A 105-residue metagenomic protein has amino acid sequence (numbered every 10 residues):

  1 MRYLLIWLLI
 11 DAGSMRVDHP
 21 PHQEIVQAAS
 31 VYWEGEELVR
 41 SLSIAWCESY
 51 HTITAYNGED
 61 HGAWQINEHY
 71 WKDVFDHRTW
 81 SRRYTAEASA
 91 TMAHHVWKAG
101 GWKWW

Functional and structural regions predicted by a protein language model:
R2-Y50: Export/targeting segments at the very N-terminus of extracytoplasmic proteins
R16-V17, A28, V39, K72 (+1 more regions): Catalytic cores of secreted/periplasmic lytic hydrolases that degrade extracellular macromolecules
P20, E24, E36-S43, H61-Q65 (+1 more regions): Extracytoplasmic/secreted proteins, especially bacterial periplasmic and envelope-associated proteins
E34, W46-Y50, E68-K72, H94-K103: Sec-exported extracytoplasmic/periplasmic mature domains
I53-A55, W104-W105: Short, hydrophobic secondary-structure boundary micro-motifs
I53-T54, G62, R82: Mature, structured domains enriched in cysteine- and short glycine motifs
N57-D76: Substrate-binding/active-site groove segments that recognize and process beta-1,4-linked N-acetyl-hexosamine
T79-A88: A short, structured beta-strand-centered segment in the mid-to-C-terminal lobe of catalytic cores from group-transfer
